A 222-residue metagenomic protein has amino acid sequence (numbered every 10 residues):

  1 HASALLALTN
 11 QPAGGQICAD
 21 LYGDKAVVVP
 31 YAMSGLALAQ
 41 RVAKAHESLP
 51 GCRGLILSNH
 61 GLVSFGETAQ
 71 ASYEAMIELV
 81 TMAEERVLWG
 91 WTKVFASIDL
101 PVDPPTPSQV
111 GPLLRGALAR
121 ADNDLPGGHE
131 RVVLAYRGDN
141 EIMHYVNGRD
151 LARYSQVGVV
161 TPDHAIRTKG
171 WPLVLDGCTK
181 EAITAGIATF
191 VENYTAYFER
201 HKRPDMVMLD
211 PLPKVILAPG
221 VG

Functional and structural regions predicted by a protein language model:
A2-G222: Glycine-rich flexible loops
